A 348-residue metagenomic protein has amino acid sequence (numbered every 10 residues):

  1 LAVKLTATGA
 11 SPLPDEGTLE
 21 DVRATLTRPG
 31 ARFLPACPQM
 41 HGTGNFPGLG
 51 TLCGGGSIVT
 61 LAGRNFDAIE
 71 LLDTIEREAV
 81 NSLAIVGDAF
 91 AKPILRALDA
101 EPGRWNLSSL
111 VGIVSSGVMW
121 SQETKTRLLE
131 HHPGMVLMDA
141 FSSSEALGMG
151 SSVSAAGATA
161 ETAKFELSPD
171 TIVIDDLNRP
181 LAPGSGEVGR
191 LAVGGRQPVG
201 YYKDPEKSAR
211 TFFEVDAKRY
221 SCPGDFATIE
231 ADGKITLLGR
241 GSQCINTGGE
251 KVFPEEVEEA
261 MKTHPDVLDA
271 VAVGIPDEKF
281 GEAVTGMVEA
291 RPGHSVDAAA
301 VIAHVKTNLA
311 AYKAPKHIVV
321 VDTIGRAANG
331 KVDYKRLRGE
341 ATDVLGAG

Functional and structural regions predicted by a protein language model:
A2-L34, M40-A84, A97, E101: Conserved AMP-binding/adenylation subdomain of ANL enzymes
C53-G56, N81-I85, L95-E161, F165-I172 (+1 more regions): Gly/Ser/Thr-rich phosphate-binding loop
V59-L61, M138, I318-V321: General small-molecule cofactor/ligand-binding pocket signal
D73-E76, L83, Q122, S142 (+7 more regions): AMP-binding/adenylate-forming catalytic core of the ANL superfamily
G112-S115, A272, H317-V320: Hydrophobic/anchoring residues in structured secondary elements
H131, I172-A192, A231-D232, H294-A298 (+1 more regions): Conserved beta-loop-beta connector loops within the AMP-binding
A341-G348: A short, polar/charged loop-to-alpha-helix boundary motif
